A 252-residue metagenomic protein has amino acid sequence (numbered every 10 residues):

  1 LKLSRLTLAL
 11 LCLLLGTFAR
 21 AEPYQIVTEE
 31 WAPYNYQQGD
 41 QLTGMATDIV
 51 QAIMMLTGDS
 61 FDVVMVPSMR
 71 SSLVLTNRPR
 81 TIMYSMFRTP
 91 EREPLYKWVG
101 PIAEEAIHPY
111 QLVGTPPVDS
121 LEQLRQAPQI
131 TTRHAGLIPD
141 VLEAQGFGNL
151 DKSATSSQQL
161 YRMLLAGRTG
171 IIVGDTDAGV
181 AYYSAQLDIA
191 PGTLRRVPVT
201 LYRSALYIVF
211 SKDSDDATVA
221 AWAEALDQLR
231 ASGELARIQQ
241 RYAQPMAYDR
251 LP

Functional and structural regions predicted by a protein language model:
E22-P90, P94, S153, W222 (+2 more regions): Extracytoplasmic small-molecule ligand-binding "clamshell" domains of the periplasmic binding protein/Venus flytrap
P23-Y36, D119-L137, G170-I171: Short loop->beta-strand "edge-of-pocket" segments that line small-molecule binding or catalytic clefts across diverse
T28-E30, E104-H108, D188-A223, M246-P252: Periplasmic-binding protein-like
T47-T57, T115, E122, A127 (+1 more regions): Extended ligand-binding regions for polar small-molecule ligands
Q51, D62-L124, A135-L137, R195-L201: Acidic, polar ligand-binding/catalytic clefts
M55, V64-M65, M69-T81, Q158-A178 (+1 more regions): Short helices/loops that flank or line small-molecule/ion binding pockets
S60, L137-L150, G192, L226-P252: Ligand-binding clefts/hinges and TM-proximal coupling segments of bilobed small-molecule sensing domains
S60-P67, N149-L160, R196-P198: Short beta-strand-to-loop elements that line the ligand-binding cleft of bilobed periplasmic-binding protein-like
